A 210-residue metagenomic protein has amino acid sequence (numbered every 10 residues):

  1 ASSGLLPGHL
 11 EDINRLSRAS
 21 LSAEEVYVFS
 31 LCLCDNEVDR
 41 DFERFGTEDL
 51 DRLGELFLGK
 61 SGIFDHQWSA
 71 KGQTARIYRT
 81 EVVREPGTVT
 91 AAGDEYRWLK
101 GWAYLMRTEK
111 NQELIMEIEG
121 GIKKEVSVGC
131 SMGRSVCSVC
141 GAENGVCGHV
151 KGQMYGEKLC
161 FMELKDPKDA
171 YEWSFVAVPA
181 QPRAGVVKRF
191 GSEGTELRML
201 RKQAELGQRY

Functional and structural regions predicted by a protein language model:
A1-E193: Signature of dsDNA virion morphogenesis modules
M199-Y210: Charged, long alpha-helical segments
